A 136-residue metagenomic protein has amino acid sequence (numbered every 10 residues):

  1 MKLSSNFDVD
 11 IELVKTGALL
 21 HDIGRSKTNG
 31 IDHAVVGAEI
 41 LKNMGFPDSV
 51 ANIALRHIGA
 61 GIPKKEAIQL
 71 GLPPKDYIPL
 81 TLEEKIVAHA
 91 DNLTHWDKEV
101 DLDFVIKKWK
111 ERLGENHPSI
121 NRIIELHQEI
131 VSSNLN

Functional and structural regions predicted by a protein language model:
M1-N6, I130-S132: Charged/polar interaction segments and conserved charged motifs
L3-W109: Divalent metal-dependent catalytic cores for phosphoryl transfer on phosphate-bearing substrates
R112-N136: Charged phosphate-binding loop/patch that engages nucleotide di/tri-phosphates or the phosphate backbone of nucleic
